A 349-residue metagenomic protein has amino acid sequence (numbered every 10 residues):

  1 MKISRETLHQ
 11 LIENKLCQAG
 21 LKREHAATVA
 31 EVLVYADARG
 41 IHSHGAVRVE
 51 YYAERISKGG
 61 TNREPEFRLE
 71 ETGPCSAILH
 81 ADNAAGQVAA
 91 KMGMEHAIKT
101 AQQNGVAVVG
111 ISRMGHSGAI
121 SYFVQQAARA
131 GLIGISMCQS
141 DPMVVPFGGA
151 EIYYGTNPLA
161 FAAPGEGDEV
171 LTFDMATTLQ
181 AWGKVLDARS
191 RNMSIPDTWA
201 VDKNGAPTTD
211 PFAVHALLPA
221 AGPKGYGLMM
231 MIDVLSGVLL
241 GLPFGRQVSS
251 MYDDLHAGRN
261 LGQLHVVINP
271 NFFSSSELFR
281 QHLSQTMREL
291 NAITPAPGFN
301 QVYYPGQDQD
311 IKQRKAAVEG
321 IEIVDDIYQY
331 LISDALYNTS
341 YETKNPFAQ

Functional and structural regions predicted by a protein language model:
M1-S4, L21-G45, T61-T72, H256-N260: N-terminal glycine-rich anion-binding loops that anchor highly charged ligand groups
K2-I3, L8, Q18, F244-Q349: Catalytic-core signal marking the mid-to-C-terminal active-site face
G45-I98: Active-site cofactor/substrate anionic-group-binding motifs, chiefly glycine- and Lys/Arg-rich phosphate-binding loops
E70-S76, H80, M92-A107, A200-A216: Residues forming anionic-ligand binding surfaces in small-molecule and nucleic-acid pockets of primarily soluble enzymes
I78-E166: A generic, well-ordered mixed alpha/beta core segment in the N-terminal half of proteins
V144-P211: Phosphate/diphosphate-binding glycine-rich loops and adjacent basic-rich segments that engage nucleotide
S190-R246, M251-Y252: Secondary-shell segments that build the walls of catalytic and ion/ligand-binding clefts
